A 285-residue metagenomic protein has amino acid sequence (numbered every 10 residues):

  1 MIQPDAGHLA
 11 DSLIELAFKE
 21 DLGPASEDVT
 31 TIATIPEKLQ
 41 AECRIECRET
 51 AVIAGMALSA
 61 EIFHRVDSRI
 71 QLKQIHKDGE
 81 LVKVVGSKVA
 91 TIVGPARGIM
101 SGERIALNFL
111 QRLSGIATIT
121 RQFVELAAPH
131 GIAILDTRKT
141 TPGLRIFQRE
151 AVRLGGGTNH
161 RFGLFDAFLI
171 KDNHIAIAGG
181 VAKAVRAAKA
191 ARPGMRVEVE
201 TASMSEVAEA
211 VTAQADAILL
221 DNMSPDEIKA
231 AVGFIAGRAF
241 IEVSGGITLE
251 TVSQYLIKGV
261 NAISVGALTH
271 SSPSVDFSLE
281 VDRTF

Functional and structural regions predicted by a protein language model:
M1-A213, A217, D226-F234, F240-E242 (+2 more regions): Acidic/glycine-rich phosphate/pyrophosphate-binding loops and surrounding catalytic core that coordinate Mg2+
N222, G245, A267-L268: Short secondary-structure boundary segments
G237-F240, R283-F285: Short acidic, glycine/proline-enriched helix-loop-strand junctions
L249: Cys/His-rich Zn2+-binding cysteine-cluster or related metal-binding knuckle/ribbon modules and their
A267-F285: Short, charged, intrinsically disordered terminal tails
